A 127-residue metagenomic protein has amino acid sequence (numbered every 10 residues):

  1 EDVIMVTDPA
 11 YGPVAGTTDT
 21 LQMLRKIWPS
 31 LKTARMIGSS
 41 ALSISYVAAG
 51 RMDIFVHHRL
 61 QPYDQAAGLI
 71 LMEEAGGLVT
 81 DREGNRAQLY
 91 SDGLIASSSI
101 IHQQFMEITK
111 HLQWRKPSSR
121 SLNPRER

Functional and structural regions predicted by a protein language model:
E1-R127: An extended, acidic
